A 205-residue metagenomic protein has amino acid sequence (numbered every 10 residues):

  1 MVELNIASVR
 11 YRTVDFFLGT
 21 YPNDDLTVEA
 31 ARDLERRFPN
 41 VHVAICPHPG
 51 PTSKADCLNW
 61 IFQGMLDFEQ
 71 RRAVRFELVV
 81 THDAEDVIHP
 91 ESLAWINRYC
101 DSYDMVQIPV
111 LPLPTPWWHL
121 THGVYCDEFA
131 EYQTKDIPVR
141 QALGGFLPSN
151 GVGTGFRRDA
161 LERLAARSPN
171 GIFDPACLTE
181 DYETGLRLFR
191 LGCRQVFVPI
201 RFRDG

Functional and structural regions predicted by a protein language model:
M1, V9-R12, F16, E77 (+1 more regions): Catalytic cores of nucleotide-enabled group-transfer and carboxylate-activating enzymes in metabolic and assembly-line
E3-P51: Acidic donor-binding segment of Leloir-type glycosyltransferases
T20-P22, H82-D83, P199: Short beta-strand/turn micro-motifs composed of small residues that flank or help shape donor/cofactor-binding pockets
D33-V74, E91-L178, F189: Long helical/loop segments within the catalytic core of UDP-sugar-dependent glycosyltransferases, especially the large
Q70-V87: Short beta-strand-to-loop acidic/aromatic patch adjacent to the donor-nucleotide binding site
H82, I88-S92, F156, T184: Hydrophobic/aromatic residue at the end of a short beta strand that borders the catalytic acidic motif
Y182-D204: Catalytic donor-sugar/metal-binding loop of nucleotide-sugar-dependent glycosyltransferases
